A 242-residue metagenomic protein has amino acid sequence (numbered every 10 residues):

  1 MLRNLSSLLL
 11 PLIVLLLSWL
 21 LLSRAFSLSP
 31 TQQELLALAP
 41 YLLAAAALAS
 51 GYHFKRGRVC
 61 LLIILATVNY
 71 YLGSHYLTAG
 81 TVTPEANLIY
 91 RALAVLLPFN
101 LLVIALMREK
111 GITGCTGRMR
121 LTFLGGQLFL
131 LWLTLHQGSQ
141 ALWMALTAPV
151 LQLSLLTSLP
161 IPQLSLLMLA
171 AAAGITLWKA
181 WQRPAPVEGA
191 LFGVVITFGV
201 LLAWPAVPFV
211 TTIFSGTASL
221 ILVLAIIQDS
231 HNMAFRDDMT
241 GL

Functional and structural regions predicted by a protein language model:
M1-H231: Regulatory sensory/coupling modules that transmit signals to nucleotide-handling catalytic cores
M233-L242: Conserved nucleotide-binding and Mg2+-coordinating catalytic segments in signaling enzymes
